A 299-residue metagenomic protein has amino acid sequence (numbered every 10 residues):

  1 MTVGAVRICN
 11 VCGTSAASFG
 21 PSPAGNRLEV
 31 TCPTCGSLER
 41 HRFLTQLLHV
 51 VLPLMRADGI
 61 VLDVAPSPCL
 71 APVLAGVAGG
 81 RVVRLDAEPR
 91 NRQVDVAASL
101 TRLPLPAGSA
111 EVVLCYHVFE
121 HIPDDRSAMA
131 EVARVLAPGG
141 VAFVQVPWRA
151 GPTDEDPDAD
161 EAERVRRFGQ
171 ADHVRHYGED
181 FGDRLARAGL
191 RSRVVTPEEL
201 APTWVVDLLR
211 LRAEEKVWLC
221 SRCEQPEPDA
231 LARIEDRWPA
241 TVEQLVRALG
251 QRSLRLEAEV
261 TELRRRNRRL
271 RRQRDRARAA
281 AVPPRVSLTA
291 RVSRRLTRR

Functional and structural regions predicted by a protein language model:
V3, P123-A133, A137-Q244, A248 (+1 more regions): S-adenosyl-L-methionine-dependent methyltransferase catalytic module, highlighting the catalytic core
V6-C9, E29, V217: Residues immediately within or flanking Cys/His clusters that coordinate Zn2+ in small zinc-binding modules
C9-C12, C32-C35: Short cysteine-rich clusters marking metal-coordination/redox-active sites
G13-A16, E39, P68: Cys/His-rich microdomains that often coordinate metals
G59-R102: Class I SAM-dependent methyltransferase SAM/SAH-binding core
L100-V113: A short acidic, Gly/Pro-enriched loop at the edge of an enzyme's catalytic core that lines a small-molecule cofactor
E111-P123: A short SAM/SAH-binding and catalytic strip from SAM-dependent methyltransferases
D229-R299: Boundary detector for helix-to-coil junctions that initiate low-complexity/charged tails
